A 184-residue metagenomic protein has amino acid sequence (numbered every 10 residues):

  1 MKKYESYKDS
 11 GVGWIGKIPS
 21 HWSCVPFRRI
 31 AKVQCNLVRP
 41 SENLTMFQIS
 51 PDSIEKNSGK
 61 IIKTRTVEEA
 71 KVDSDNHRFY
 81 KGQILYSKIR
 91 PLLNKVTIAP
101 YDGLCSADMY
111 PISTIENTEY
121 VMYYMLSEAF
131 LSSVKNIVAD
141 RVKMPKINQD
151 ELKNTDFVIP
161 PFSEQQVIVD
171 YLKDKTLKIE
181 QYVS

Functional and structural regions predicted by a protein language model:
K2-S6: Intrinsic disorder at enzyme termini
Y7-G11, R28-R39, I49-K81: Sequence-specific dsDNA recognition surfaces
K8-V38, N154, V158, F162-V167 (+2 more regions): Non-catalytic DNA-recognition/assembly elements of restriction-modification systems
I18, P51, I98-A99, T114 (+1 more regions): Hydrophobic residues in beta-strands and at strand termini
N43-F47, A99: Short Gly/aromatic-enriched secondary-structure transition segments
S74-H77, K81-L131, V138-K143, N148-Q149: A short beta-sheet element
V121-Y124, Y171, Y182: Short amphipathic alpha-helical coupling segments at ligand-binding clamshell hinges and other catalytic/signaling
